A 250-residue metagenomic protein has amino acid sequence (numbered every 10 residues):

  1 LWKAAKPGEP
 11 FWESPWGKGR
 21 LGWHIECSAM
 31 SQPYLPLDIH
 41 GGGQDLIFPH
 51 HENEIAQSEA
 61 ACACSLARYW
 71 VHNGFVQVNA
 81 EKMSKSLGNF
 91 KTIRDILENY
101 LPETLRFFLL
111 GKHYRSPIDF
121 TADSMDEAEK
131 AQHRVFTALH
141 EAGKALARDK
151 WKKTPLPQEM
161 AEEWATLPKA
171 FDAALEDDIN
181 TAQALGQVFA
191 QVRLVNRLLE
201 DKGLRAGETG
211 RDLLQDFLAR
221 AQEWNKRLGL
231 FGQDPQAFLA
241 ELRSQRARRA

Functional and structural regions predicted by a protein language model:
L1-A145: Alpha-helical recognition segments enriched in aromatics with Gly/Pro capping that present substrate-recognition
K82, F90-A250: Structural preference for alpha-helix termini/caps and helix-kink/transition segments
